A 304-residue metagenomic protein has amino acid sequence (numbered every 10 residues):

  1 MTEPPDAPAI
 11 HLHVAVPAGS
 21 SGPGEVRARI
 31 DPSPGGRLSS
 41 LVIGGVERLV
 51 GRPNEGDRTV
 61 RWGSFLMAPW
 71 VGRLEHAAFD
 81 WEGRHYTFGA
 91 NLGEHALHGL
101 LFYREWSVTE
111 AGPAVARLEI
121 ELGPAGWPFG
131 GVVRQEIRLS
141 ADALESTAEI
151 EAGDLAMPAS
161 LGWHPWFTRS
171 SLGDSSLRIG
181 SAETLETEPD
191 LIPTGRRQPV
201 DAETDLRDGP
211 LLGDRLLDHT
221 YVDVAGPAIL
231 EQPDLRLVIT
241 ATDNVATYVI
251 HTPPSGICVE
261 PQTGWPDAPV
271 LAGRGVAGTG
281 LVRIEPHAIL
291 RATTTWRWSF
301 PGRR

Functional and structural regions predicted by a protein language model:
M1-P4, R84, A90-A141: Extended, loop-rich substrate-binding clefts of extracytoplasmic carbohydrate-active enzymes
M1-Y86, V224-V245, A288-P301: Beta-strand-rich N-terminal accessory domains
P4, L235-R304: Active-site pocket scaffolds in enzymes
P4, P158, W166-T242: Active-site/ligand-binding surface loops and adjacent short beta/alpha elements that line catalytic pockets across
I10, A28, A116-L118, V133-Q135 (+4 more regions): Hydrophobic residues positioned within well-ordered beta-strands of beta-sheet architectures
G22, D57-S64, F88-L92, A116-E121 (+1 more regions): Short Pro/Gly-enriched beta-strand edge/turn motifs at strand-loop
P32, I120-S170: Acidic, contiguous internal or C-terminal segments within carbohydrate-active enzymes that form a structured patch used
